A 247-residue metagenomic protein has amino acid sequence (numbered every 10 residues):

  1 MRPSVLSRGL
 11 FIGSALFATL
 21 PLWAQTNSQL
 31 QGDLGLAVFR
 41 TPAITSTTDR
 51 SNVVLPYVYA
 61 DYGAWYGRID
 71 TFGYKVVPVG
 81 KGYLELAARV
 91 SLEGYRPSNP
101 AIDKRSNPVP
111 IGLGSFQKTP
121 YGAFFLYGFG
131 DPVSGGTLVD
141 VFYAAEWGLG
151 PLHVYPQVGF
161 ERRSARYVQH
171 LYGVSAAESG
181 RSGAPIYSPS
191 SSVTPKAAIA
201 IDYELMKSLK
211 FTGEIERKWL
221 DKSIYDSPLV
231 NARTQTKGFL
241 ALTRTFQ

Functional and structural regions predicted by a protein language model:
M1-Q31, Q247: Cleavable N-terminal export/targeting peptides
Q25-G67, F72-G73, R162: Short glycine/proline- and aromatic-enriched beta-strand/turn motifs that initiate or cap beta-hairpins
S28-L30, G63-A64, G80-G82, P120-Y121 (+2 more regions): Short coil turns and loop connectors of transmembrane beta-barrels in diderm outer membranes and organellar homologs
G32-L34, N52-G63, V109-L113, T137-V141 (+3 more regions): Hydrophobic, lipid-facing positions within transmembrane beta-strands of outer-membrane proteins
L34-R40, T71, L86-V90, L126-G130 (+2 more regions): Transmembrane beta-barrel strands of outer-membrane/channel proteins
V38-T41, P97, F124-F125, S179-P185 (+1 more regions): Extracytoplasmic loops and strand-loop junctions of Gram-negative outer membrane beta-barrel proteins
P42-V54, N99-N107, S223-P228: Surface-exposed strand-loop-strand hairpins of Gram-negative outer-membrane beta-barrel proteins
A64-Y66, G73-V76, P132, G136-R233 (+1 more regions): Outer-membrane beta-barrel transmembrane domain signature
